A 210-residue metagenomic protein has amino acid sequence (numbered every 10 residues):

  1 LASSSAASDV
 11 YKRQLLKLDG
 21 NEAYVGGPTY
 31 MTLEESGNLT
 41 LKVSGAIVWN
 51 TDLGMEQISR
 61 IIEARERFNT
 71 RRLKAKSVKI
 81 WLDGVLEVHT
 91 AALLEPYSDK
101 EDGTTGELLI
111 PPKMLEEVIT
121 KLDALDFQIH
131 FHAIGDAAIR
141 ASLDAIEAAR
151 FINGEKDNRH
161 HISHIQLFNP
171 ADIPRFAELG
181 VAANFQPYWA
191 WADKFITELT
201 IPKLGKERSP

Functional and structural regions predicted by a protein language model:
L1-A7, Y11: Single conserved hydrophobic/aromatic residue that forms the stacking wall/gate of nucleotide- or nucleobase-binding
S8, G20, A141-A145: Metal-associated gating/positioning segment near the N- to mid-region
L16, N21-D136, R140, R175-Y188: Metal-coordinating catalytic core of metallo-dependent amide/deamination hydrolases
I61-E63, E147-R150, T200-L204: Short, hinge-like loop/turn segments at secondary-structure boundaries
K121, D144-I152: Conserved helix-loop functional segments at active or binding sites
A141, F151-N158, P174, A182: Catalytic pocket-lining loop regions of alpha/beta-barrel enzymes, especially the amidohydrolase/enolase/GH5 lineages
K156-N169: Aromatic- and carboxylate-enriched substrate-binding clefts and catalytic-loop regions of carbohydrate-active enzymes
L167-P210: Active-site-adjacent C-terminal substructures of enzyme catalytic domains
